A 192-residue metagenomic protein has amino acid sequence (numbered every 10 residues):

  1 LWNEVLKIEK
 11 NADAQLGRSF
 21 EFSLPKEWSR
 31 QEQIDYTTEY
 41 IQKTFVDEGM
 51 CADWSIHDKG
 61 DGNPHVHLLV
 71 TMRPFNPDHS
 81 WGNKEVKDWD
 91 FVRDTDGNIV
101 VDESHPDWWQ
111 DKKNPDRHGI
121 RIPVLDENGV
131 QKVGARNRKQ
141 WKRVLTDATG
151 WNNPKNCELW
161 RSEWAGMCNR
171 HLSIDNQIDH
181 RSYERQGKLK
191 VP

Functional and structural regions predicted by a protein language model:
L1-L16: SsDNA-processing nucleotidyl-transfer enzymes
L6, I56-P64, T71-P192: Single-stranded nucleic-acid nicking/binding segments centered on His-rich, glycine/basic loops
K7-K10, I41-Q42, C51-K59: Catalytic micro-motifs at enzyme active sites that drive phosphoryl/nucleotidyl and oxygen chemistry
Q15, F45-D47, D61: A cross-taxa feature marking solvent-exposed loop/turn segments within ectodomains of secreted and single-pass membrane
F22: Structured binding elements
K26-C51, E163: A short, contiguous, amphipathic alpha-helix enriched in charged residues
Q33-Y40, L69, G82-E85: "Short basic amphipathic alpha-helical interaction patches in structured regions
